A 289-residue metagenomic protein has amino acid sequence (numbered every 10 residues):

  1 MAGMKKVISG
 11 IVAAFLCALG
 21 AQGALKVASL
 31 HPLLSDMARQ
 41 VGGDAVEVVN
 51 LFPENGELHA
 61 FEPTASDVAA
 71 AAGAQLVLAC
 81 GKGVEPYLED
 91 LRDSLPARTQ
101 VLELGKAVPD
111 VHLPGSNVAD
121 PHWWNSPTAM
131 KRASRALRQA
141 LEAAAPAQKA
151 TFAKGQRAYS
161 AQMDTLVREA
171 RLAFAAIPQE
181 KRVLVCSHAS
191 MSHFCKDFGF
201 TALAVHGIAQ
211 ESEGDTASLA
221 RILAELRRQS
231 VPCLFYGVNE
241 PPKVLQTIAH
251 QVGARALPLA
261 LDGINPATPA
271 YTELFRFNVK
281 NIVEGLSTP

Functional and structural regions predicted by a protein language model:
M1-V7: Positively charged n-region of N-terminal signal peptides that target proteins for export
G3, C17, A97-V101: N-terminal targeting leaders only when they are immediately followed by extended low-complexity/repeat-rich tracts
S9-A18: Bacterial N-terminal signal peptides
G23-P289: Extracytoplasmic metal-acquisition and chelation regions
